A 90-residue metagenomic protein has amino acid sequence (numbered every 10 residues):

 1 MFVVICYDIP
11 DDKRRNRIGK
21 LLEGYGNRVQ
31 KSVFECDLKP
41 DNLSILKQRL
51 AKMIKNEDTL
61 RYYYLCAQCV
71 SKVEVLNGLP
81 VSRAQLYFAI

Functional and structural regions predicted by a protein language model:
M1-V29, V33-N42: Extended, hydrophobic alpha-helical segments
K20-L21, L46-K52, V73-L76: Intrinsically disordered, low-complexity boundary segments flanking structured domains
D37-T59: Short, intrinsically disordered low-complexity segments
M53-I90: C-terminal structural segments of small proteins and small subunits
